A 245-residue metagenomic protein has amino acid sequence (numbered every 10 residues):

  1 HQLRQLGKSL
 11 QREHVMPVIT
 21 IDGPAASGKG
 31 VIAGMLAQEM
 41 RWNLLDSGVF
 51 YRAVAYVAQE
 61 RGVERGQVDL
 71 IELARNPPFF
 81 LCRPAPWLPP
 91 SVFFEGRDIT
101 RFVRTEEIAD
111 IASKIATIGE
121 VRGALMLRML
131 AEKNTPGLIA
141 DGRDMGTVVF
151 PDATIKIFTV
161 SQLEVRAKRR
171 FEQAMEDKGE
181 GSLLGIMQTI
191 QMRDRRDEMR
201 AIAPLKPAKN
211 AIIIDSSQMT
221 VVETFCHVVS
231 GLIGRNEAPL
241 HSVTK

Functional and structural regions predicted by a protein language model:
I21: Hydrophobic anchor at the beta1->P-loop junction of P-loop NTPases
P24: P-loop (Walker A) phosphate-binding loop of NTP-binding proteins
S27: ATP-binding Walker
G30: Walker A/P-loop
Q38-R104: N-terminal phosphate/diphosphate-binding loop that engages ATP/GTP or pyrophosphate donors across diverse enzyme folds
R83-P84, M129-T135, R143-V148, D152 (+1 more regions): Small-molecule kinase domains that catalyze NTP-dependent phosphoryl transfer to phosphate-bearing small molecules
T100-A112, A116-D177: ATP-dependent NMP and nucleoside kinases share a basic, alpha-helical "lid"
